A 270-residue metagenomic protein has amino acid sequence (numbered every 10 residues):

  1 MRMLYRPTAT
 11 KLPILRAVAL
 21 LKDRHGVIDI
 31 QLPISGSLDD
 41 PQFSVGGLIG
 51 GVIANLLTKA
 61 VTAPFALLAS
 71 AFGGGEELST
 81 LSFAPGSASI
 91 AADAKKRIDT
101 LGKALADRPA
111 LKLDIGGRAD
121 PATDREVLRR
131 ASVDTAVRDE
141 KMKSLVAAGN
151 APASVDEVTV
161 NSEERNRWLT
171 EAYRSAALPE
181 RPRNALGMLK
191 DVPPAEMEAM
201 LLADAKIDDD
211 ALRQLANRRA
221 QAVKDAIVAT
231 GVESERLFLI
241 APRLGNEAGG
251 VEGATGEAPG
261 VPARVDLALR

Functional and structural regions predicted by a protein language model:
M1-V261, L267-R270: Extended terminal
